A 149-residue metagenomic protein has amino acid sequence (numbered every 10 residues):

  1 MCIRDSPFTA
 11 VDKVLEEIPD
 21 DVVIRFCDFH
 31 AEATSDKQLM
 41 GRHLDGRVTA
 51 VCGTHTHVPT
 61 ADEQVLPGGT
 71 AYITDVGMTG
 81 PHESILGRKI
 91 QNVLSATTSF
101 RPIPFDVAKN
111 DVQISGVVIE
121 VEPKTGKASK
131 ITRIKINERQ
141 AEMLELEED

Functional and structural regions predicted by a protein language model:
M1-I3: Short, small-residue-biased leader/transition segments that mark boundaries at the very start of proteins
D5-D12, E16: Amphipathic, non-transmembrane alpha-helical secondary structure
V14-D21, R47, T79, T97 (+1 more regions): Change "in soluble alpha/beta enzymes" to "in soluble alpha/beta proteins
V14-S35: Short acidic, glycine-rich surface-loop motifs adjacent to enzyme active sites
V22-I24, V48-T49, T70-A71, G126-S129: A structural micro-motif
F26, H55, I119: Divalent metal-coordination and catalytic microenvironments
T34-V107: Conserved beta-sheet core of the metallophosphoesterase superfamily
L94-D149: A short C-terminal boundary segment appended to hydrolase-like catalytic domains
